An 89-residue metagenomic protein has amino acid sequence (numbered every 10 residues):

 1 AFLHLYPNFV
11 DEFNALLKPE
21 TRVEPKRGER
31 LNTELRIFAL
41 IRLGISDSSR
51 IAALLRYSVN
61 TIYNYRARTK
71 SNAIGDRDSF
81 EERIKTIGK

Functional and structural regions predicted by a protein language model:
A1-K89: Cytosolic nucleotide-binding catalytic cores of signal-transduction proteins
